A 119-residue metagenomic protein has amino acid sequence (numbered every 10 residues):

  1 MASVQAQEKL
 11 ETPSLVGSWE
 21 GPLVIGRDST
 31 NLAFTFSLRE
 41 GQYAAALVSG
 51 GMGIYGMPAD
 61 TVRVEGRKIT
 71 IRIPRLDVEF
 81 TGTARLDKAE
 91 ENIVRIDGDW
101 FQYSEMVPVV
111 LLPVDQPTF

Functional and structural regions predicted by a protein language model:
Q7-D97, Q102-E105: Central antiparallel beta-sheet cores of small beta-barrel/beta-sandwich binding domains
M106-F119: Pro/Ala/Gly-rich low-complexity, hydrophilic intrinsically disordered segments
